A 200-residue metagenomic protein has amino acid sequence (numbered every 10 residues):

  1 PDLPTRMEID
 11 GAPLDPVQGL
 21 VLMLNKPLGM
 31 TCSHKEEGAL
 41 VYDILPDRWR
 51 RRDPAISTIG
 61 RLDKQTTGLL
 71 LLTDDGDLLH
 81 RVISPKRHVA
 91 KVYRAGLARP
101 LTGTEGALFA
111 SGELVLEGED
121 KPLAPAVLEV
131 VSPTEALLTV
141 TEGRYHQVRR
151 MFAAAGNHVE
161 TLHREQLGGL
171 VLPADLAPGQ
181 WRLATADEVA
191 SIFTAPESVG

Functional and structural regions predicted by a protein language model:
P1-G200: Basic, flexible Lys/Arg- and Gly-enriched helix-loop patches that mediate nucleic-acid binding at interfaces with rRNA
